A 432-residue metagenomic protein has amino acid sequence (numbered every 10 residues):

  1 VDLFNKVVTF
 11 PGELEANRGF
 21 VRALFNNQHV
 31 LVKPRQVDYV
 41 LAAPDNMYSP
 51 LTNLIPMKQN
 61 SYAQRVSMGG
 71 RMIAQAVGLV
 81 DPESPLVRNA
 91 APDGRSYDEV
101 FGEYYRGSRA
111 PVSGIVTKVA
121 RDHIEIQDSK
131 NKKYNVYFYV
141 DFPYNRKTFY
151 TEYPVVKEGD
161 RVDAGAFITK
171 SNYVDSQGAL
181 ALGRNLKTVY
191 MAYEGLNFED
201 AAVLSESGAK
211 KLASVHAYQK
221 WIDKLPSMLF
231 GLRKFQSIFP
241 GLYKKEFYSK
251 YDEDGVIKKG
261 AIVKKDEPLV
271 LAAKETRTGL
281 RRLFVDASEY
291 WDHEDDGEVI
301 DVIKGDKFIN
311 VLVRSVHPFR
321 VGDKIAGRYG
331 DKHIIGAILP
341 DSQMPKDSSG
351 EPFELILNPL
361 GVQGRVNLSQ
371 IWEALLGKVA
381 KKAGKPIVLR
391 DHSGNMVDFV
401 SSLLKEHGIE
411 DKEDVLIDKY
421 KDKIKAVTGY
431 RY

Functional and structural regions predicted by a protein language model:
V1-K157, A164-F319, G429-Y432: Long, charge-dense accessory insertions within large macromolecular proteins
S113, D163, A337-L339, M344 (+3 more regions): Duplex nucleic acid-engaging cores and interfaces of nucleic-acid transaction enzymes
G114-V116, L180-A181, V263, P268 (+3 more regions): Conserved phosphate/anionic-ligand binding catalytic regions in large, soluble enzymes, centered on
K133-D141, I335-P352: Flexible glycine/proline-rich, aromatic-decorated loop/lid segments
E158-R161, K259-I262, D295, V321 (+4 more regions): Helical mechanochemical/support elements of P-loop NTPase systems and associated helical scaffolds
S171, Y193-L196, A272, G305 (+5 more regions): Conserved, well-folded catalytic cores of nucleic-acid-processing and energy-transducing macromolecular machines
T278, I303, S349, W372-Y432: Long C-terminal interaction/binding lobes of large macromolecular proteins
G322-K324, K332, A337, D347 (+5 more regions): Single-stranded RNA-binding surfaces
